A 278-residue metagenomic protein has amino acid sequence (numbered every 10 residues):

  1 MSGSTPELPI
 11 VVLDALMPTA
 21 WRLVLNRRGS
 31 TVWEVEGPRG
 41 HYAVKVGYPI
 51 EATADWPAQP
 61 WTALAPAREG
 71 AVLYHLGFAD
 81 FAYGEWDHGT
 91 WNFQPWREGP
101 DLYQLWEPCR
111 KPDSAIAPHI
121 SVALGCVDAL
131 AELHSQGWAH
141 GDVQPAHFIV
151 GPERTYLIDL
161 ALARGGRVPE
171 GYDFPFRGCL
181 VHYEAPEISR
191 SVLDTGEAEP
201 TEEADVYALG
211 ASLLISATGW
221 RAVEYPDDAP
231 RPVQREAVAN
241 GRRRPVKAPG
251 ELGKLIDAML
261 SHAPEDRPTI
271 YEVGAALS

Functional and structural regions predicted by a protein language model:
G3-R39: ATP-binding glycine-rich phosphate-binding loop
R28-A71: ATP-binding glycine-rich loop module of kinase domains
F81-T90: Short beta-strand micro-motifs within the conserved protein kinase catalytic domain, predominantly in the N-lobe
H134-V150: Catalytic-loop of the protein kinase fold
G151-H182: Activation segment/activation loop of eukaryotic-type protein kinase catalytic domains
S261-E272: A conserved short helix/loop substructure at the end of the activation segment of eukaryotic-like protein kinase domains
